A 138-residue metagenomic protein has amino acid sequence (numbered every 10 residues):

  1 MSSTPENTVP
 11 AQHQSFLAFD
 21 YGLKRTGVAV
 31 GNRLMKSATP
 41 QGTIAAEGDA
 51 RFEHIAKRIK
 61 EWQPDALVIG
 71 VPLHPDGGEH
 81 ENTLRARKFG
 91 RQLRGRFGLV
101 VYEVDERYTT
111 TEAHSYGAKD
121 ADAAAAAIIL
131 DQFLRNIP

Functional and structural regions predicted by a protein language model:
M1-F19, L23-P138: Phosphate- and other anionic-substrate recognition elements at nucleic-acid/protein interfaces
